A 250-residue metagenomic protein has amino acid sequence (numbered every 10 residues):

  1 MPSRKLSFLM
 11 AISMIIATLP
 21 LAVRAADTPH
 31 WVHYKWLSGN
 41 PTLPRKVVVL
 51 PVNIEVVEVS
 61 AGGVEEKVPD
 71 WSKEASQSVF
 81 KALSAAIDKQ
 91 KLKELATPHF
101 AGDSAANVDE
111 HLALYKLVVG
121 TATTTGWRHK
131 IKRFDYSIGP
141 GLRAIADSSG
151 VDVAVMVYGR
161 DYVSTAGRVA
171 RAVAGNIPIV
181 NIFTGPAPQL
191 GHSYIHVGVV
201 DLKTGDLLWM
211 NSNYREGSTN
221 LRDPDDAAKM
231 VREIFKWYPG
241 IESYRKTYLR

Functional and structural regions predicted by a protein language model:
M1-M10: Bacterial N-terminal signal peptides that target proteins for export
P2, A22-A25: N-terminal Sec-dependent export signals
L6-S7, H99, Y162, V173: Small/flexible residues
M10-T18: Bacterial N-terminal signal peptides
A25-E58, R143-A144, S148-D152, G159-R250: C-terminal/domain-edge helix-coil "capping" segments
G62-D161, L202-S212: N-terminal segment of the mature soluble domain
